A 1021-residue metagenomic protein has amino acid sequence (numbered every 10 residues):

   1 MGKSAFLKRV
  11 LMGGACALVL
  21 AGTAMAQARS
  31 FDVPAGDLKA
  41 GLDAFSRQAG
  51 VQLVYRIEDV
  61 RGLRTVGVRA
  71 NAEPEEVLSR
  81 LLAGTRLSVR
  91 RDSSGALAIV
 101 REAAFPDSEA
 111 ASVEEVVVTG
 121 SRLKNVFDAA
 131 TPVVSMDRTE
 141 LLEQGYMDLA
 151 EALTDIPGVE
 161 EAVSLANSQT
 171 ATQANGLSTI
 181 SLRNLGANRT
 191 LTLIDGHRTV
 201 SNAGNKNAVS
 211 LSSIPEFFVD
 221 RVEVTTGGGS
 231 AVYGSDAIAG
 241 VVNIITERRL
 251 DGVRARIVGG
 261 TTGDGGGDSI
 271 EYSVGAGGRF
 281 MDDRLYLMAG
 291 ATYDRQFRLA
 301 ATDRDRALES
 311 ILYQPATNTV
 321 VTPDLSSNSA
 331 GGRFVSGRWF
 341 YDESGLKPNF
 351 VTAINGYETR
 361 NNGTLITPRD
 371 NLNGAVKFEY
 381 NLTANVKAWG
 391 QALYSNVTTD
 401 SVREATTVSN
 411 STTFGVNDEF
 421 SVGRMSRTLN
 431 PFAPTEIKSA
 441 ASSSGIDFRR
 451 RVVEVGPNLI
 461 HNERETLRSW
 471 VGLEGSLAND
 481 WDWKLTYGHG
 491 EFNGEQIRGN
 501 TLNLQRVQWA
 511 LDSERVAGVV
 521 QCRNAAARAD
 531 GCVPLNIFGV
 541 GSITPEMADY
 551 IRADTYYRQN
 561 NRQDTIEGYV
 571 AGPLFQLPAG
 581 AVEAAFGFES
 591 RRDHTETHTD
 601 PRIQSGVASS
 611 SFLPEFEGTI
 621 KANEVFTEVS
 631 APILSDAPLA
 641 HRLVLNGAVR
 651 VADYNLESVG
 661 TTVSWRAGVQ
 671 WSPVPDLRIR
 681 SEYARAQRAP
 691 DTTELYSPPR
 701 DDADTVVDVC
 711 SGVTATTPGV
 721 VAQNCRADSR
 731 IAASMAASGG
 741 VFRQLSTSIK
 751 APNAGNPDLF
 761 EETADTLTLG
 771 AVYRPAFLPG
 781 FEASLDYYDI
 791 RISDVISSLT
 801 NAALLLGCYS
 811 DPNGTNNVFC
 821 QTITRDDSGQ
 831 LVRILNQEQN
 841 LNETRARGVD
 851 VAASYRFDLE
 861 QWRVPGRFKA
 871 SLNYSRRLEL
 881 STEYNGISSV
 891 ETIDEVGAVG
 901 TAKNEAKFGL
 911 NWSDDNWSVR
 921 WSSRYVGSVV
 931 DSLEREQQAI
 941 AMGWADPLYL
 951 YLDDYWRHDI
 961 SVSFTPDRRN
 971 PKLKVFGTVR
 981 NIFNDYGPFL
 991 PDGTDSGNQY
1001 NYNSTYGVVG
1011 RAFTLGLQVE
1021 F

Functional and structural regions predicted by a protein language model:
L42-A44, Q48, S94, V100-L142 (+1 more regions): Short, acidic, small-residue-rich periplasmic hinge/interaction motif at the N-terminus of Gram-negative outer-membrane
L97-E102, L149-A152, S178-S181, S210-S212 (+2 more regions): N-terminal periplasmic accessory domains that precede and gate Gram-negative outer-membrane beta-barrel machines
L97-V100, N125, T154-R198: Extracytoplasmic beta-strand/coil segments of soluble accessory domains associated with Gram-negative outer-membrane
H197-T226: Short acidic/polar hinge/loop motifs at secondary-structure boundaries that mediate gating or recognition
R249-V253, G265, M281-R284, T383-V386 (+10 more regions): Short loop/turn motifs that connect adjacent beta-strands in outer-membrane beta-barrel proteins
L299, D305-L312, W339-R369, A375 (+4 more regions): Surface-exposed, low-complexity loop segments enriched in small/polar and acidic residues
L645, E782-R935: Gram-negative outer-membrane beta-barrel transporters
R791-S793, L878-S881, S923-Q937, F964-F1021: C-terminal beta-signal and adjacent terminal beta-strands/loops of Gram-negative outer-membrane beta-barrel proteins
